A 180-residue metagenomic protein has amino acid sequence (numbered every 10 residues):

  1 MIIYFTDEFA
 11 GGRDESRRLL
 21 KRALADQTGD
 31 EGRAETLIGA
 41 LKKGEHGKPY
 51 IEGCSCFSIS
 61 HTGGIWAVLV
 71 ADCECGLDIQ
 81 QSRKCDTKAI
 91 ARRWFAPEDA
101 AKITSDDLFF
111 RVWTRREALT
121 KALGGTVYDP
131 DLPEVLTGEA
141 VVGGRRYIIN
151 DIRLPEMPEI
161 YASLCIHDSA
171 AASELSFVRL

Functional and structural regions predicted by a protein language model:
M1-L180: Core catalytic alpha/beta fold that binds nucleotide/phospho-ligands
